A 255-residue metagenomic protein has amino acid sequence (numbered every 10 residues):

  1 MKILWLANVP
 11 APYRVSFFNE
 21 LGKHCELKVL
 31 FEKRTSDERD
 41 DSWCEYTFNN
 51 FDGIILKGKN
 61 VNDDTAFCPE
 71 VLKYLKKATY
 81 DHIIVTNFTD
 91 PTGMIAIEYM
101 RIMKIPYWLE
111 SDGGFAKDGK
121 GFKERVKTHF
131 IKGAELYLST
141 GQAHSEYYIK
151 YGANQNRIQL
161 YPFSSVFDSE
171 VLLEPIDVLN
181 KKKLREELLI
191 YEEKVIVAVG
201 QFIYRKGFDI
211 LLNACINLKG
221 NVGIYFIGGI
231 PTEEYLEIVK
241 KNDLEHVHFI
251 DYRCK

Functional and structural regions predicted by a protein language model:
M1-I55, K76-A78, I216: N-terminal subdomain of nucleotide-sugar transferases
K2-L4, V71-P91, I105-P106: Short N-terminal targeting/anchoring amphipathic segment
V9, F88, L188, V199-I203 (+2 more regions): Short donor-sugar binding/catalytic loops of nucleotide-sugar-dependent glycosyltransferases, especially enzymes
S16, K194-N217, E234: A conserved mid-protein helix/loop that constitutes part of the nucleotide-sugar donor-binding site
E32-D37, V199-I203, G223-L236: Glycosyltransferase donor-sugar binding loop
P91, I105-K123, G133-L136, T140 (+1 more regions): A short, histidine- and acid-enriched strand-loop-helix "catalytic/donor-clamping" loop that lines the nucleotide-sugar
K132-K183, I190: Donor nucleotide-sugar binding/catalytic pocket of nucleotide-sugar-dependent glycosyltransferases
Y225-F226, E234-R253: Nucleotide-activated donor-binding/catalytic signature segment of Leloir-type glycosyltransferases, i.e., the conserved
